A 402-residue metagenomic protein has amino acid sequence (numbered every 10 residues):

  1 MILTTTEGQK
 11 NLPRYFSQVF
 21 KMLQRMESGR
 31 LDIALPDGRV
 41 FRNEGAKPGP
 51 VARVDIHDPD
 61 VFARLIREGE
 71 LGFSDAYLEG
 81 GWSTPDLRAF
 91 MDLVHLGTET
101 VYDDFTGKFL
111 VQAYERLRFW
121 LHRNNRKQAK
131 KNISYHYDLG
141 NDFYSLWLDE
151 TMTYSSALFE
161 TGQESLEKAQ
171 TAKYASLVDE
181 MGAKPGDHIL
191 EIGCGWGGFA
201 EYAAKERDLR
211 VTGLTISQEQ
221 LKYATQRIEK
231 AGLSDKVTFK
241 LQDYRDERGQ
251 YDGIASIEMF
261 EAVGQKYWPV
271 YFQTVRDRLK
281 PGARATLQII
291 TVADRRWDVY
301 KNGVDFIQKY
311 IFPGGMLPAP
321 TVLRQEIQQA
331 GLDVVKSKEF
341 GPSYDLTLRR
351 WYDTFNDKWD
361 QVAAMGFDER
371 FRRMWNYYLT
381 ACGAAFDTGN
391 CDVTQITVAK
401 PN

Functional and structural regions predicted by a protein language model:
M1-E164, K168-Q170, S176, A183: Feature captures hydrophobic
P185-G193: Conserved class I S-adenosyl-L-methionine
W196-R207: Conserved SAM-binding loop of SAM-dependent methyltransferases across substrates and taxa, primarily the Class I
A224-T225: Conserved SAM-binding loop
R245-I254: A short acidic, Gly/Pro-enriched loop at the edge of an enzyme's catalytic core that lines a small-molecule cofactor
P269-P281: A short glycine-rich, Lys/Arg-flanked "PGG" loop and its adjoining helix->strand segment in the class I
G282-I290: Conserved beta-strand signature within the Rossmann-like core of class I S-adenosyl-L-methionine
I290-N402: Substrate-binding/catalytic lobe of Class I Rossmann-like enzymes that use SAM or dcSAM, i.e., the mid-to-C-terminal
